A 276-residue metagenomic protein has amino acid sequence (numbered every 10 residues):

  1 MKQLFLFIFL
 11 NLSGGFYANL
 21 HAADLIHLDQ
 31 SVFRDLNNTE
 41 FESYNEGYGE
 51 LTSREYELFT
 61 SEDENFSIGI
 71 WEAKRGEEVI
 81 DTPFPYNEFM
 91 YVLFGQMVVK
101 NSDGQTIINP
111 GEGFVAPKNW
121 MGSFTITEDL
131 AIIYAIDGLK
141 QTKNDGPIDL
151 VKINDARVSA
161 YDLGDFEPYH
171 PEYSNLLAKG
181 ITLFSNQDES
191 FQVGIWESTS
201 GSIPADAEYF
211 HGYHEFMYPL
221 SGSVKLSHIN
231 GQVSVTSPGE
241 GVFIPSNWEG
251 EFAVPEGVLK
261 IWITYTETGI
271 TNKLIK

Functional and structural regions predicted by a protein language model:
M1-A22: Classical Sec-dependent N-terminal signal peptides that target proteins to the secretory pathway
L20-S67, I80, Q141-Q192, K276: A short, N-terminal "cap"/entry segment at the start of jelly-roll beta-barrel domains of the cupin/DSBH fold
S67-F84, Q192-H211: Conserved short histidine dyad/triad with adjacent acidic residue
E78-V79, G95-K100, I203-A205, G222-S227: Short beta-strand segments in beta-sandwich/barrel cores
I80, E88, G104, D206-A207 (+3 more regions): Short, conserved secondary-structure segments in the cores of folded domains
F84-V98, H211-K225: Short, conserved beta-strand element in jelly-roll/cupin
G104-K118, N230-S246: Short acidic-glycine-tyrosine-enriched beta hairpin
K118-T142, S246-I270: Ligand-binding loop in jelly-roll beta-barrel domains
